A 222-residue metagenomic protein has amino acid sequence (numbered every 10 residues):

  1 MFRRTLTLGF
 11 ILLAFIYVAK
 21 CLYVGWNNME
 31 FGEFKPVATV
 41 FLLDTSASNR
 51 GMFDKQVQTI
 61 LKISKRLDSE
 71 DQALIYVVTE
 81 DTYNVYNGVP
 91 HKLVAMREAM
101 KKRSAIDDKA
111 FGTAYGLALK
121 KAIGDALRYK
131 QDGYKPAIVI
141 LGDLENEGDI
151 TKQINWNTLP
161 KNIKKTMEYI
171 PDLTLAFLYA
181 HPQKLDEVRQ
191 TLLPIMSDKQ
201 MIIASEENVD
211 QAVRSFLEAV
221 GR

Functional and structural regions predicted by a protein language model:
M1-V40, T45-F53, A219-V220: Acidic, polar low-complexity linker/tail segments
K35-P90, A122, A137-L141, A176-Q183: Von Willebrand factor
L42-M52, R103-T113, E145-K152, F177 (+1 more regions): Second-shell loop/turn segments in exported
R50, L144-I195: VWA/integrin I-like adhesion module and closely mimicked acidic/polar interface patches used
D54-S64, R97, G116-I123, P160-K164 (+2 more regions): Extracytoplasmic/secreted envelope proteins and their assembly/folding machinery, especially bacterial periplasmic
S69-A73, Q131-A137, Y169-A176, S197-K199: Loop/turn elements at helix/coil->beta-strand transitions in domains of secreted/extracellular proteins
Y83-N84, K92-P136, T174-L185, Q211-A212: Von Willebrand factor
A180-R222: C-terminal helix of von Willebrand factor
